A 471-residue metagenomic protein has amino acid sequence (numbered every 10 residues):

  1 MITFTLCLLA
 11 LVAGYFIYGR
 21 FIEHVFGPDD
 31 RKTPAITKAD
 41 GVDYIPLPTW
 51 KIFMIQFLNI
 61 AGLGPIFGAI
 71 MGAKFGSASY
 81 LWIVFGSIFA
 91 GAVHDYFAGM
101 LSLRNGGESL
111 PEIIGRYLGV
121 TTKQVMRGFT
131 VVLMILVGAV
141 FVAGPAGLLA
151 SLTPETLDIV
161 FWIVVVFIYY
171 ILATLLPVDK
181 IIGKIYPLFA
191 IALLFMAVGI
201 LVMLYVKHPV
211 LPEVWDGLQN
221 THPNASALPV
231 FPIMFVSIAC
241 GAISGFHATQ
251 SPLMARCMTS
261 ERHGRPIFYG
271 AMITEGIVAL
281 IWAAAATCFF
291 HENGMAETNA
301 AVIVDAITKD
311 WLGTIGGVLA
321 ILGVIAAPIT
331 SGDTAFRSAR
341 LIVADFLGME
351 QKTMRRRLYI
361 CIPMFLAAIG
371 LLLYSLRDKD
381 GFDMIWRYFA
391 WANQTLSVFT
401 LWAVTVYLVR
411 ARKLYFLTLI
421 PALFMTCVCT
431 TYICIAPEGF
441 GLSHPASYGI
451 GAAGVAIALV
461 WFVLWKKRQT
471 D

Functional and structural regions predicted by a protein language model:
I2-G19, G72-S102, P111, G316-G317 (+1 more regions): Extracellular loop-to-transmembrane helix junctions
T5, L9-G27, F129, P145-L149 (+3 more regions): Membrane-interface loop-to-helix entry segments
A10-I66, I233, H263: Membrane-interface "cap" regions at the ends of multi-pass membrane proteins
A10-L11, Y15, A90-G106, L110-L175 (+3 more regions): Helix-loop-helix module between adjacent transmembrane segments
R20-I45, A69-G72, S77, F85 (+5 more regions): Flexible loop linkers connecting adjacent transmembrane helices in multi-pass alpha-helical membrane transporters
L47-G64, L201-P209, L218-W282, L322-S331: Hydrophobic, membrane-embedded alpha-helices of multi-pass small-molecule transporters
G138-V142, A146-V164, A173-T174, L193-T221 (+2 more regions): Hydrophobic alpha-helical segments and their helix-loop junctions in multi-pass secondary transporters
L204-V214, Y269-A306, L376-D380: Extracellular/periplasmic helix-exit of transmembrane alpha-helices
